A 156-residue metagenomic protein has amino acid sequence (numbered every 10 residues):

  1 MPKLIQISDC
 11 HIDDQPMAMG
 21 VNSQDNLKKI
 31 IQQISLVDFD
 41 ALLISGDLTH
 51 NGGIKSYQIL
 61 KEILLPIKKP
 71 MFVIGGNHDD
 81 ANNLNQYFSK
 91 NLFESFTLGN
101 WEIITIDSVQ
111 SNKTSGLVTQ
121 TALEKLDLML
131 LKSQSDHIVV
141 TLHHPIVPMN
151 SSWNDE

Functional and structural regions predicted by a protein language model:
M1-I59, M149: N-terminal active-site segment of His-dependent metallophosphoesterases
P2-D14, N100-Q110, V139-H143: Active-site-proximal beta-strand elements of phosphoester/diester hydrolases
Q6-S8, A41-D47, M71-N77, D107 (+1 more regions): Active-site neighborhood of phospho(di)ester-bond hydrolases with catalytic His/Asp-centered motifs
H11, T49, H78-D79, Q110 (+1 more regions): Short, glycine/serine-rich, charged loops/turns that create anion-binding and catalytic segments at active sites
D13-M17, N82, Q110-S115, P148-S152: A short acidic, helix-capping loop that chelates divalent metal ions and anchors anionic groups
Q15-P16, S135-E156: Active-site-proximal segments of metal-dependent phosphoesterases and phosphodiesterases across multiple
P16, G20-Q24, T105, T119 (+1 more regions): Short, structured coil/loop segments at alpha-helix boundaries
G53-H137: Extended active-site neighborhood of metal-dependent phosphoesterases/phosphodiesterases
